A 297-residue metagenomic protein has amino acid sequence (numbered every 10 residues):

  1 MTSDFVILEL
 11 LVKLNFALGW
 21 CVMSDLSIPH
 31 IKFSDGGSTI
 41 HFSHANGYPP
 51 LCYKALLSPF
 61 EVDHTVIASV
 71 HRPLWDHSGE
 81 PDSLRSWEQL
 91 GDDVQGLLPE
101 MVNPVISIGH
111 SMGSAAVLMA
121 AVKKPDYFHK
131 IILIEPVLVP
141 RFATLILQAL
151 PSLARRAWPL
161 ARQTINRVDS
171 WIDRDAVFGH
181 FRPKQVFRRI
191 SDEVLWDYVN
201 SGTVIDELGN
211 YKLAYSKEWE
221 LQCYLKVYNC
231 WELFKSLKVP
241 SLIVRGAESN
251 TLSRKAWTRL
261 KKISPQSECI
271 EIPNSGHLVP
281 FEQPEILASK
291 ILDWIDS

Functional and structural regions predicted by a protein language model:
K32-G79: Conserved HGGG/HGGXW glycine-rich cap/lid loop of the alpha/beta-hydrolase fold
H41-A45, H110, R245: The conserved beta1-alpha1 loop
H71-I108, L147-A149, S289: Active-site loop/oxyanion-hole signature of alpha/beta-hydrolase fold enzymes
P104-L145: Conserved hydrolase catalytic core segment
I131-S170: Flexible "cap/lid" loop of the alpha/beta hydrolase fold
I165-Y224: Conserved alpha/beta-hydrolase catalytic His-Asp/Glu region
G202-R259: Conserved serine/cysteine hydrolase catalytic core
S275-P284: Catalytic histidine-centered segment of alpha/beta-hydrolase-like enzymes
